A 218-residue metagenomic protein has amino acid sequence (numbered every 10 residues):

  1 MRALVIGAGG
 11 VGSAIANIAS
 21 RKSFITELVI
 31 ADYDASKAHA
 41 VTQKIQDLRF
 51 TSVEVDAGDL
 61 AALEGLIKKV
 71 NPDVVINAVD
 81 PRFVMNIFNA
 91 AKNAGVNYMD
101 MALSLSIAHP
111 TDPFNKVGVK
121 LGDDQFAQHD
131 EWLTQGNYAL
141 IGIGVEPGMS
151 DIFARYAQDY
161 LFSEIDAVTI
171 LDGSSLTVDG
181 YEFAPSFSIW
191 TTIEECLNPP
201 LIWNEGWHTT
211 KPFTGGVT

Functional and structural regions predicted by a protein language model:
A3-G9: Conserved N-terminal Rossmann-fold NAD(P)-binding element of oxidoreductases
G12-S13: N-terminal Rossmann-fold NAD(P) dinucleotide-binding loop
Y33-K37: Helix N-cap at the beta1-alpha1 junction of Rossmann-like dinucleotide-binding domains, i.e., the first residues
I45-D59: Rossmann-fold cofactor-recognition segment
V55-P72, V79, F83-N86: Conserved Rossmann-fold cofactor-binding substructure of NAD(P)-dependent oxidoreductases
I67, D73-I76, A91, Y98-D100: N-terminal Rossmann-like NAD(P) cofactor-binding module of classical short-chain dehydrogenase/reductase
M101-N137: Rossmann-fold NAD(P)-binding glycine/threonine-rich loop
A127, W132-T218: Rossmann-like dinucleotide-binding core of oxidoreductases
